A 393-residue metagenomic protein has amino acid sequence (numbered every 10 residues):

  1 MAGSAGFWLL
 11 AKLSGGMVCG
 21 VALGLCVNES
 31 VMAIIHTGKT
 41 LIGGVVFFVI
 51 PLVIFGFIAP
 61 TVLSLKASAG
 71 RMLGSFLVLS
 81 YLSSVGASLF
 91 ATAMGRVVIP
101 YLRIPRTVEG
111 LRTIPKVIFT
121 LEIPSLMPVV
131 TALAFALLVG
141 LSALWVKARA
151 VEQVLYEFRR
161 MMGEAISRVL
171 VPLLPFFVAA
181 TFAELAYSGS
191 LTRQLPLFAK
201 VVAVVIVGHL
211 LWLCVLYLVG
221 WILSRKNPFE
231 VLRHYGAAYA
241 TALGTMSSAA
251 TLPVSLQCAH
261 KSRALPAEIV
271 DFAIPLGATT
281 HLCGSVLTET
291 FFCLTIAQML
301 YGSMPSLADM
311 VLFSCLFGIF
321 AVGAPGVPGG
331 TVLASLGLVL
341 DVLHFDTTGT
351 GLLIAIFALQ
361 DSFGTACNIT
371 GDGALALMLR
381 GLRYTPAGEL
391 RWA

Functional and structural regions predicted by a protein language model:
A2-V27, T40-V46, R71-E230, E389-A393: Signature of multi-pass transmembrane helix bundles
G20, P51-A59, A87, A91 (+11 more regions): Alpha-helical transmembrane segments of polytopic integral membrane proteins, especially the permease/helical cores
N28-E29, T61-R71, P100, L144-R149 (+7 more regions): Juxtamembrane helix-boundary/capping and inter-helix hinge elements in multi-pass membrane proteins
V31-V46, V151-V169, Q194-F198, V202 (+7 more regions): Hydrophobic alpha-helical segments of integral membrane proteins, encompassing both true transmembrane helices
L41, V45, I58-A59, F76-Y81 (+10 more regions): Transmembrane helix-bundle signature of multi-pass membrane transporters/permeases
V46-V49, S125-V130, I166-V171, V207-G208 (+4 more regions): Membrane-interfacial loop-to-helix junctions in multi-pass transporters
R103-I104, F291-A393: Transmembrane alpha-helical segments and their short flanking loops that form helix-hairpins/helix-helix interfaces
L243-A321, P386-A393: Helix-loop-helix junctions within the multi-pass membrane cores of secondary transporters/permeases
